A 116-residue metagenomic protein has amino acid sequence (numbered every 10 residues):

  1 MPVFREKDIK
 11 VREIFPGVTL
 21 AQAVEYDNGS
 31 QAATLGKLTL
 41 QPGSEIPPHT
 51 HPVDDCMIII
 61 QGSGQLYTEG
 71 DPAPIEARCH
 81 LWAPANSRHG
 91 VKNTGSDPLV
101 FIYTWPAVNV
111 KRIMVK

Functional and structural regions predicted by a protein language model:
M1-A32, R112-K116: A short, N-terminal "cap"/entry segment at the start of jelly-roll beta-barrel domains of the cupin/DSBH fold
T19, P52-V53, D71, S87-R88 (+1 more regions): A generic "binding-loop/recognition-motif" signal
G36-H51: Conserved short histidine dyad/triad with adjacent acidic residue
L38, M57, L81: Conserved GNAT-family N-acetyltransferase fold
P47-P48, L66-Y67, A83, H89-G95: Short beta-strand His + acidic residue motifs that chelate non-heme Fe in jelly-roll/DSBH and cupin folds
D54-D55, I59-G64: Glycine- and acidic-residue-biased ligand/ion/polar-headgroup-sensing regions
G70-A85: Short acidic-glycine-tyrosine-enriched beta hairpin
W82, D97-R112: A short hydrophobic beta-strand segment most commonly corresponding to one strand of the jelly-roll/cupin
